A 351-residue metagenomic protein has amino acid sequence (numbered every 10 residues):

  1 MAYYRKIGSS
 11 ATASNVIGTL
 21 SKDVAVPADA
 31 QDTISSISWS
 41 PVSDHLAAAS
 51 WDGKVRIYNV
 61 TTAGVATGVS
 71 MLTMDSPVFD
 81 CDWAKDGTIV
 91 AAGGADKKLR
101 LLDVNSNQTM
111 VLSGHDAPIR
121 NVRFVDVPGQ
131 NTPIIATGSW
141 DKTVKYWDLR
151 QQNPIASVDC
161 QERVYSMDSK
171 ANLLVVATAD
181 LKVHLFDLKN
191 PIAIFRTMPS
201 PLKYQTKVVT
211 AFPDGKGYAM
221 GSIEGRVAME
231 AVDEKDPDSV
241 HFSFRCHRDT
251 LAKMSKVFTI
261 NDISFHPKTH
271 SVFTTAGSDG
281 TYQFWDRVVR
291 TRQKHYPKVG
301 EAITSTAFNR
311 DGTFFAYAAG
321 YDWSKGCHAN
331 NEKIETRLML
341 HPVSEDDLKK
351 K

Functional and structural regions predicted by a protein language model:
M1-K351: WD40-repeat beta-propeller superdomains and closely related acidic/aromatic-rich repeat-like regions
